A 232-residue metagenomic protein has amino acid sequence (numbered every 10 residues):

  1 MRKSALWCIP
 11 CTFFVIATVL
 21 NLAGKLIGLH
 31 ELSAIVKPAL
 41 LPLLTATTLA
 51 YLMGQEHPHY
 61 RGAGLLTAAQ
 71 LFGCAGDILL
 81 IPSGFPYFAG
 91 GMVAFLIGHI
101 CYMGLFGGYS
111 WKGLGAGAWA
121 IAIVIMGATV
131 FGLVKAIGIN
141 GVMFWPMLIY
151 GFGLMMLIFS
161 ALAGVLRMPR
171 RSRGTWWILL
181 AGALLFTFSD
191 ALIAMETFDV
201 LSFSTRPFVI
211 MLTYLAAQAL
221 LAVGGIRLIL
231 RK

Functional and structural regions predicted by a protein language model:
M1-K232: Polytopic alpha-helical membrane-helix bundles and their juxtamembrane interface segments in multi-pass membrane
